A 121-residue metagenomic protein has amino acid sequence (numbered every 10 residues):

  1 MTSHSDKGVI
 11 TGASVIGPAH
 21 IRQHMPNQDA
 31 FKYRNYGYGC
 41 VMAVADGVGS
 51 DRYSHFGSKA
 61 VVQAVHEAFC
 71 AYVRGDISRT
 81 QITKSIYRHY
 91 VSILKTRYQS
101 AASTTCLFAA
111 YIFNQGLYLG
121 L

Functional and structural regions predicted by a protein language model:
M1-L121: PP2C/PPM-type serine/threonine phosphatase catalytic domain
